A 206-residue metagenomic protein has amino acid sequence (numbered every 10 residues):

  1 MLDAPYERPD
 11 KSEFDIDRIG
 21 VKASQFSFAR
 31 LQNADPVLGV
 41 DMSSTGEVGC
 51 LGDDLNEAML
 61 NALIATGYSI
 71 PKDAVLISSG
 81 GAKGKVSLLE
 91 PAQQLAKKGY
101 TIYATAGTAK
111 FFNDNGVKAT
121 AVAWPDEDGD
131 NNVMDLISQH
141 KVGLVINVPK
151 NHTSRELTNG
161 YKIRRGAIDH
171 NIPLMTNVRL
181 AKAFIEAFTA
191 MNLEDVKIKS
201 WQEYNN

Functional and structural regions predicted by a protein language model:
M1-T153, L157-P173, A181-F184, V196-N206: ATP-dependent carboxylate/acyl-activation modules
V178-N192: Structured adenosyl-cofactor binding patch, chiefly the S-adenosyl-L-methionine
